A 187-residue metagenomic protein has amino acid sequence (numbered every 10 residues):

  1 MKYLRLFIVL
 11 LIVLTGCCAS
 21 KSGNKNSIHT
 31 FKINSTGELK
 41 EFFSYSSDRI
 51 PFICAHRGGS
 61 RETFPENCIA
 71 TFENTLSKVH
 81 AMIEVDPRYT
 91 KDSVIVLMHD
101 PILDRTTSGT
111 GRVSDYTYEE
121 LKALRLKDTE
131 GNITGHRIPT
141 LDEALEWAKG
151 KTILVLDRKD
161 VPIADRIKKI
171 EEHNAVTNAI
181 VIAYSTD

Functional and structural regions predicted by a protein language model:
M1-S27: Bacterial Sec-dependent N-terminal signal peptides
C17-D187: Phosphate-group recognition and catalysis centered on beta-loop-alpha active-site segments
